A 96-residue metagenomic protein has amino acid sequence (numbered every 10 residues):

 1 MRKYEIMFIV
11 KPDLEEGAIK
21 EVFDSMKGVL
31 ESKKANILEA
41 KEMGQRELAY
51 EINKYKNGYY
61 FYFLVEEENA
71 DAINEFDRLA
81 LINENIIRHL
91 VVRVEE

Functional and structural regions predicted by a protein language model:
M1-G58, Y62, E66-E96: Long, contiguous binding/interaction regions
